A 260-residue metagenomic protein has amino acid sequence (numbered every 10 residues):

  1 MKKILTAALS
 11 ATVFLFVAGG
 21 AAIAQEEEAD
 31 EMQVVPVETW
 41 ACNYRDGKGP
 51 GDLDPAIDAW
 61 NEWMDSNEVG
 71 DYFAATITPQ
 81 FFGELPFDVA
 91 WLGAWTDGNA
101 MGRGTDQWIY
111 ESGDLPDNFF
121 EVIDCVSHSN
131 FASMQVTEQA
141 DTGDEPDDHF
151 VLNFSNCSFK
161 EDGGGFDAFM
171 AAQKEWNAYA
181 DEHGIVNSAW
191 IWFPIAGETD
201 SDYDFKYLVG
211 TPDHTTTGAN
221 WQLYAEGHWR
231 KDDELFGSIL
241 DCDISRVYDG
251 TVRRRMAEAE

Functional and structural regions predicted by a protein language model:
M1-L9: Bacterial N-terminal signal peptides that target proteins for export
S10-L15, D200: Short intrinsically disordered, low-complexity segments
F14-A22: C-terminal segment of classical bacterial N-terminal signal peptides
I23-L115, F120-E260: Short S/T/G/P-rich N-terminal loop/turn motif that feeds into the first structured element of a domain
